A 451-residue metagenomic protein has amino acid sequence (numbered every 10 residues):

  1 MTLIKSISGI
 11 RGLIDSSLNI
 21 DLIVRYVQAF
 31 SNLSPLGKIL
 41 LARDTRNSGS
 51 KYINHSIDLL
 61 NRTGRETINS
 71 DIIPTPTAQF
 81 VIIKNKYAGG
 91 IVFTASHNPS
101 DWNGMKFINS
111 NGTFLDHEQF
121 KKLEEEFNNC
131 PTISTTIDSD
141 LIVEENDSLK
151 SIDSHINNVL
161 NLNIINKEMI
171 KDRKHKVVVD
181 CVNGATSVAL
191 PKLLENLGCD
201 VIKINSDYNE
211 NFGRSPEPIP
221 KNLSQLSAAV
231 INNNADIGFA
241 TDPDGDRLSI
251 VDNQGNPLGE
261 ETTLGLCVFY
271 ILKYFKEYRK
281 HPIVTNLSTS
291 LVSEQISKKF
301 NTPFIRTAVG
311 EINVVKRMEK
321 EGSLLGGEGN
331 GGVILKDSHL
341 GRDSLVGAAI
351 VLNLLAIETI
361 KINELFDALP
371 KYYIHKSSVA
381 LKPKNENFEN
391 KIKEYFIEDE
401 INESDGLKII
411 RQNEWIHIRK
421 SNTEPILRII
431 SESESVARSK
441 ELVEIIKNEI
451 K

Functional and structural regions predicted by a protein language model:
M1-E66, A88-G89, I142-V177: An N-terminal, well-structured beta->alpha segment
L13, N103-N233: Gly/Ser/Thr-enriched, mixed-charge loops and adjacent short helices that form phosphate/oxyanion-binding elements
D15, F107-S110, S249-N253, I334-K336: Short beta-strand-to-turn element immediately C-terminal to the catalytic PLP-Schiff-base lysine in fold type I
Q28, N32, I39-N103, K192-V251: N-terminal small/polar loop signature for handling phosphorylated ligands or for N-terminal nucleophile
D116, K203-N205, N256-Y274, E311 (+1 more regions): Gly/Ser/Thr-rich active-site loops/lids in small-molecule metabolic enzymes that frequently grip phosphoryl groups
K121-N157, N161, N253-G329, I334: Proline/glycine-rich low-complexity loops and linkers
I237, F275-K451: Phosphate-binding and adjacent anionic-ligand microenvironments
